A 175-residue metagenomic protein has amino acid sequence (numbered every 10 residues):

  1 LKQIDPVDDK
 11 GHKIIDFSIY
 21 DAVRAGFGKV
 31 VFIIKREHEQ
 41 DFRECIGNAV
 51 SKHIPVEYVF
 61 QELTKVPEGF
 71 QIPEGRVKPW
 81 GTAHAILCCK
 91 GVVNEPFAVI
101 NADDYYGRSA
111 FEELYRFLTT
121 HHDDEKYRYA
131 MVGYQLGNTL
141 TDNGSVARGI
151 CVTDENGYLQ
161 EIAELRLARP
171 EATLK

Functional and structural regions predicted by a protein language model:
L1-G47, S51-V56, Q61, E95 (+1 more regions): N-terminal glycine-rich phosphate-binding loop and ensuing alpha1 helix
K2-D8, I72-R76, V146: Short glycine-enriched, charge-decorated loop/helix-capping segments at active-site entrances that position
I15, C89, D103, Q135: Residue-level signal for inorganic ion chemistry
R24, G91-N94, D124, N156: Alpha-helix termination/capping residues and helix-transition junctions
V50-P96: Short phosphate-binding loop-to-helix
E57-V59, V99-N101, A130-Q135: Short beta-strand segments
E95-Y105: Short beta-strand-to-loop acidic/aromatic patch adjacent to the donor-nucleotide binding site
R108-K175: Conserved core of the sugar-phosphate nucleotidyltransferase
